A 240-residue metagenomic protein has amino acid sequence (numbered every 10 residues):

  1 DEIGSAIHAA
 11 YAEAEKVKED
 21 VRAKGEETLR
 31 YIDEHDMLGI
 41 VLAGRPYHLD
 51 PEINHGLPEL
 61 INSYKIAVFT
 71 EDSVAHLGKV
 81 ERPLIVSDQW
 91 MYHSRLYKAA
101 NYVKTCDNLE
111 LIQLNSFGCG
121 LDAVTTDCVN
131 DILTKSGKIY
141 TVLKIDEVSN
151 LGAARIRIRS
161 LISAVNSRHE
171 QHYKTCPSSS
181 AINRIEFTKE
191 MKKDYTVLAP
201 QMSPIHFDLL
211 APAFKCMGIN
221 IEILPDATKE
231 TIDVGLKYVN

Functional and structural regions predicted by a protein language model:
D1-N240: An N-terminal assembly and electron-transfer interface module characteristic of large anaerobic redox and radical
